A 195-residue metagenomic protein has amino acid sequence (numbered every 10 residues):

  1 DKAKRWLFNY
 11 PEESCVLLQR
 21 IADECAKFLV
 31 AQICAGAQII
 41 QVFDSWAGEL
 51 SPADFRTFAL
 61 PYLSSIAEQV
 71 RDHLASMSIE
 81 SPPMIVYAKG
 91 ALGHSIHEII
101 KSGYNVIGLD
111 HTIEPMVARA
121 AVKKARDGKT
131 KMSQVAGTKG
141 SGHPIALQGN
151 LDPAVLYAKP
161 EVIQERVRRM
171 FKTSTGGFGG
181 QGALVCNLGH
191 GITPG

Functional and structural regions predicted by a protein language model:
D1-G195: Active-site loop segments of alpha/beta catalytic cores
